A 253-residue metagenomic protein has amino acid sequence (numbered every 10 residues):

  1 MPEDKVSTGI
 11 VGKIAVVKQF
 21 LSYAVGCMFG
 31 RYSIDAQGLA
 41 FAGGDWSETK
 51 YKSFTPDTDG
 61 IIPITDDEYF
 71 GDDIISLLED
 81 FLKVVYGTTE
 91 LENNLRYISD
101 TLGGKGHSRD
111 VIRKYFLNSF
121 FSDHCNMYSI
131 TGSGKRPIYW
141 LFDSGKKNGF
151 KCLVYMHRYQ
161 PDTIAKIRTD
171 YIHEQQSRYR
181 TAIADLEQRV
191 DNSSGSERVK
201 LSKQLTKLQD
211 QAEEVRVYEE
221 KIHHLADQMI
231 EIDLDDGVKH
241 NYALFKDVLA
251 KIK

Functional and structural regions predicted by a protein language model:
P2-K253: Terminal accessory regions of large proteins
